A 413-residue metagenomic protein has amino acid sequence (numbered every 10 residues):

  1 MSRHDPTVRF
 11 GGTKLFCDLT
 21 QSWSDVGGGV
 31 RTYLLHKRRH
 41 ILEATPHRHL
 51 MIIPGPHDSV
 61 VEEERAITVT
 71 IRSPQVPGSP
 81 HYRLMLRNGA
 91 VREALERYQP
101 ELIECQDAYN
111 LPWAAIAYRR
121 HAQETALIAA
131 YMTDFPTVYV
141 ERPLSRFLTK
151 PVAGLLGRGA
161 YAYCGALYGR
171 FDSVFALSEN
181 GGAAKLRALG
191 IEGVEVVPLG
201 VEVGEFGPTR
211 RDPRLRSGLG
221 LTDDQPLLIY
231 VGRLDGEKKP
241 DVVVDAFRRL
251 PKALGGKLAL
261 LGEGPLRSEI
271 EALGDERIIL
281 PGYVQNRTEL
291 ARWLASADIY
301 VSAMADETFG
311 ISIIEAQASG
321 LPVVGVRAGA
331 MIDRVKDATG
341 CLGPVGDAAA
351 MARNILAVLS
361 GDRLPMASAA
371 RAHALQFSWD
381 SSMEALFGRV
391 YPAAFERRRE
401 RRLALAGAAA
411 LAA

Functional and structural regions predicted by a protein language model:
M1-E64, F387, A409-A413: N-terminal subdomain of nucleotide-sugar transferases
G154-V174, A188: Membrane-proximal helix-turn-helix segments that form the acceptor-binding/catalytic region of lipid-linked
Y168, R292-A297: Short alpha-helical donor nucleotide-sugar binding micro-motif in glycosyltransferases
N180, G200: Carbohydrate-associated surface elements
S268-T288: Nucleotide-activated donor-binding/catalytic signature segment of Leloir-type glycosyltransferases, i.e., the conserved
L280, D337-A348, A357-D362: Conserved acidic donor-binding segment of nucleotide-sugar-dependent glycosyltransferases
A305: Aromatic "clamp/platform" in nucleotide-sugar-dependent glycosyltransferases that forms part of the donor/acceptor
P322-G325: Short hydrophobic beta-strand element within catalytic cores of glycosyltransferases and related nucleotide-activated
